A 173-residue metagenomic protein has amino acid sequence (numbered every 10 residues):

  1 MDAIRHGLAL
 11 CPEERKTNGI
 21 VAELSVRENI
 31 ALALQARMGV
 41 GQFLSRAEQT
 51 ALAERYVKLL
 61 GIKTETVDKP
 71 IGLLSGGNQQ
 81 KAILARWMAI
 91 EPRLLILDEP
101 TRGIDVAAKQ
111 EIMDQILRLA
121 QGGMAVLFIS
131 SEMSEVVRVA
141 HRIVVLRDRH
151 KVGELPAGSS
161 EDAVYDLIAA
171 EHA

Functional and structural regions predicted by a protein language model:
M1-A173: Glycine-rich phosphate-binding loops of nucleotide-dependent enzymes
